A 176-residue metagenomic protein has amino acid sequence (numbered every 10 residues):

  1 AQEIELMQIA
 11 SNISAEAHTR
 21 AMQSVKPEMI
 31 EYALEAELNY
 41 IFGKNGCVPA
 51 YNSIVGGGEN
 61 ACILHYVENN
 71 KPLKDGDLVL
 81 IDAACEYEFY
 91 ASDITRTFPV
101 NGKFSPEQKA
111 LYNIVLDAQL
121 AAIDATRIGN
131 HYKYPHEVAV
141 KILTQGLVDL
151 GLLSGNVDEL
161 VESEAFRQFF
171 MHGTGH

Functional and structural regions predicted by a protein language model:
A1-G175: Active-site neighborhoods and metal-handling regions in enzymes and metal-associated proteins
